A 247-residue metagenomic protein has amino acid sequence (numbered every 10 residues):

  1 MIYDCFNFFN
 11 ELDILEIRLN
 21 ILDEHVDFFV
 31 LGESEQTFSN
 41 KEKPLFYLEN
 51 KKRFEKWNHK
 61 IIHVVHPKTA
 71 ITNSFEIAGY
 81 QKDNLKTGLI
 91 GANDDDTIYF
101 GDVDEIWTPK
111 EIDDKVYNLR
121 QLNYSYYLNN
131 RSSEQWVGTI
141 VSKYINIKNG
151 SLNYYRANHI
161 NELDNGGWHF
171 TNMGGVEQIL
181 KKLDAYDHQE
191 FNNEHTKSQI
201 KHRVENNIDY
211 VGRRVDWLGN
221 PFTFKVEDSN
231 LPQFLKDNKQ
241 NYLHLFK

Functional and structural regions predicted by a protein language model:
M1-E24, K225, S229, D237-K247: N-proximal low-complexity "stem/linker" segments adjacent to membrane-targeting elements
M1-Y3, F28, T97: Structural motif
I2, H59-I61, V116: Short, conserved active-site loop motifs that form the nucleotide-linked donor/cofactor pocket
D4-F9, G32-E33, F100-V103, L119-L122: Short His-Asn-centered micro-motif
E11-L31, F38-E49: Short, well-formed alpha-helical segments that are part of the catalytic scaffolds of diverse glycosyltransferases
S34-F100, T108-E111, L231, L235 (+1 more regions): Active-site-proximal specificity loops/subdomain of glycosyltransferases
E105-S198: Conserved catalytic core of nucleotide-sugar-dependent glycosyltransferases
L163-K247: C-terminal accessory extensions appended to soluble enzyme cores
